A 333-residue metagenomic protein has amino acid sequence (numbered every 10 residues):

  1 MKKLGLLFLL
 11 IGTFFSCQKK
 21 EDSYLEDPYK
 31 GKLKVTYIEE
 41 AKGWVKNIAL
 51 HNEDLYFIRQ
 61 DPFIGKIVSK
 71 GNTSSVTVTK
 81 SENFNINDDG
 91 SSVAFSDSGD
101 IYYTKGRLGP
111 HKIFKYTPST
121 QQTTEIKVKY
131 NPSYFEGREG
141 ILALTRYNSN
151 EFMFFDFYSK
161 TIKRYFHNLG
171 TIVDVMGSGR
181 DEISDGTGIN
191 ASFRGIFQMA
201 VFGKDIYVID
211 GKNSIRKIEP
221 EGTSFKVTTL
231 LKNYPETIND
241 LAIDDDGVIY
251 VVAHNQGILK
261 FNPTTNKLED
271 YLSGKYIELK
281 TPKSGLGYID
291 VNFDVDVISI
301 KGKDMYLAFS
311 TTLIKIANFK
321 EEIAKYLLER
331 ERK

Functional and structural regions predicted by a protein language model:
M1-K42, N52: Bacterial Sec-dependent N-terminal signal peptides
P28-W44, G71-S91, G106, T120-L142 (+4 more regions): Gly/Pro-rich loop segments of beta-rich domains
I38-P62: Beta-strand-rich domains and repeat architectures in extracellular enzymes and scaffolds, especially beta-propellers
L50-N52, F95-S98, R146-S149, V201-K204 (+2 more regions): Residue-level detector of Asp-centered blade-edge/turn motifs that repeat once per structural unit in beta-propeller
D54-F57, D100-Y103, E151-F154, D205-V208 (+2 more regions): Conserved beta-propeller blade signature
R59-D61, K105-L108, F157-Y158, D210-K212 (+3 more regions): Short loop/turn segments immediately following the C-termini of beta-strands
G65-G71, F114-Y116, F155, R164-H167 (+3 more regions): Hydrophobic/aromatic beta-strand positions that recur at structurally equivalent sites within the blades
T237-D246, Y250-L259: Loop/turn-rich, solvent-exposed surfaces of beta-rich toroidal or solenoidal domains
